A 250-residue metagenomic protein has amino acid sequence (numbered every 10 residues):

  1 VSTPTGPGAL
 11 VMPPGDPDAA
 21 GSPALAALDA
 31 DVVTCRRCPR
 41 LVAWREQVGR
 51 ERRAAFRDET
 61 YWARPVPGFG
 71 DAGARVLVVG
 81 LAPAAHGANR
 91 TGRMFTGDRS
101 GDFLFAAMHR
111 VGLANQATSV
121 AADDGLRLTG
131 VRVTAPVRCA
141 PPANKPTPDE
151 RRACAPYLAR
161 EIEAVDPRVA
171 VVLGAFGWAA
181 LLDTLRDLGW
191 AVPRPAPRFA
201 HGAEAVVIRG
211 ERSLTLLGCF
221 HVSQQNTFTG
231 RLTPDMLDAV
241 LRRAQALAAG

Functional and structural regions predicted by a protein language model:
G8-P13, S22-P197, H201-A203, G210-A249: A polyanion-binding, active-site-adjacent surface
